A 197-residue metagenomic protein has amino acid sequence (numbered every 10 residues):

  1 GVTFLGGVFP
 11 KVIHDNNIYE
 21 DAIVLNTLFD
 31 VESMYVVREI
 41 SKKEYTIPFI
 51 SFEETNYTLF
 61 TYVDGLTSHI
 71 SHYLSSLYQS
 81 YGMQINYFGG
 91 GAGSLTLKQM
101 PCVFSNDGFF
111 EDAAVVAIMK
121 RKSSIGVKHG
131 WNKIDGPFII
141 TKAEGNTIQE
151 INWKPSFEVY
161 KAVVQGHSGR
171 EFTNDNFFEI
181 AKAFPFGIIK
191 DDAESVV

Functional and structural regions predicted by a protein language model:
G1, G7-V197: Small-residue-enriched flexible segments
